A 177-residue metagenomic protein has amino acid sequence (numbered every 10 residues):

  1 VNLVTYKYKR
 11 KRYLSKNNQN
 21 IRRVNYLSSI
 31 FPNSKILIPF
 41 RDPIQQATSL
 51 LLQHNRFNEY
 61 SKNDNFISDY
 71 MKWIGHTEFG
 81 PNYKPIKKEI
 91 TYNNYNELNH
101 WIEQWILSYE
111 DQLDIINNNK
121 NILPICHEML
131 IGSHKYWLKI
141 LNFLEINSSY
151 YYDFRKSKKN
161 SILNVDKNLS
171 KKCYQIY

Functional and structural regions predicted by a protein language model:
V1-L14, E78-K87: PAPS-dependent sulfation machinery
T5, S28, I116-N117: N-terminal cationic-hydrophobic initiation segments that often serve targeting/anchoring roles
Y8, F31, N119-K120: A structural signal for short coil/turn segments at secondary-structure junctions
R12-K16, P124-C126: Short catalytic-loop micro-motif centered on adjacent basic/acidic residues
K16-N18, L27-L52: Conserved phosphate-donor/acceptor-positioning beta-strand/loop module used by diverse small-molecule
N20-R23, S108: Amphipathic coiled-coil/heptad-repeat helices and related helical stalk/stem segments that mediate oligomerization
N25-Y26, L138: Active-site phosphate/pyrophosphate- and oxyanion-stabilizing loops and adjacent acidic/basic residues in soluble
L51, N58-Y177: PAPS-dependent sulfotransferases, especially Golgi type II membrane carbohydrate sulfotransferases
